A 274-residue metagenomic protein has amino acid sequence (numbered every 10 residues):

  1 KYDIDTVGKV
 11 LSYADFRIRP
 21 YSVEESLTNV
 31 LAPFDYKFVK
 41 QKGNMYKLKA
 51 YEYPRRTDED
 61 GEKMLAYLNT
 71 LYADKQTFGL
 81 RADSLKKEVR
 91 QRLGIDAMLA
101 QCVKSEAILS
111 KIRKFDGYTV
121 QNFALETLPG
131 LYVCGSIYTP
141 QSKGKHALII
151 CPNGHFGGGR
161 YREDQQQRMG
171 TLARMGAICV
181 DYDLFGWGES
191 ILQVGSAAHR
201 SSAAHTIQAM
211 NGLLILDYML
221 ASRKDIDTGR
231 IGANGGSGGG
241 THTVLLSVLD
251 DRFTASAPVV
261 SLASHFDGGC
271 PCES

Functional and structural regions predicted by a protein language model:
K1-E52: N-terminal export/assembly leaders
T6, D181, A257-P258: Hydrophobic residues in well-ordered beta-strands that form the structural core
E24-L31, K86, I149, M169 (+1 more regions): Extracytoplasmic/secreted envelope proteins and their assembly/folding machinery, especially bacterial periplasmic
D60-I137: Non-catalytic accessory segments flanking enzyme active sites
F115, G130-V133, P140-H155: Proline/glycine-enriched tight loop/beta-turn segments at coil->beta junctions that connect or precede beta-strands
G144-K145, I149-S222, T228, L262-C272: Cap/lid segment of the alpha/beta-hydrolase catalytic domain
D217-S274: Primarily recognizes the serine-hydrolase "nucleophile elbow" in alpha/beta-hydrolase and SGNH/GDSL folds
